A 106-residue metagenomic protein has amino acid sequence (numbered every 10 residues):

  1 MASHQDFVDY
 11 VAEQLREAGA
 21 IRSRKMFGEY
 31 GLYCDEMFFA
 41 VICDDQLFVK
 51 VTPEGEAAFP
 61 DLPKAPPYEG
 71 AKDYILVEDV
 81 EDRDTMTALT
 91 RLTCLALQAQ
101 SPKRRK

Functional and structural regions predicted by a protein language model:
M1-K106: Charge-dense, helix-prone N-terminal extensions
